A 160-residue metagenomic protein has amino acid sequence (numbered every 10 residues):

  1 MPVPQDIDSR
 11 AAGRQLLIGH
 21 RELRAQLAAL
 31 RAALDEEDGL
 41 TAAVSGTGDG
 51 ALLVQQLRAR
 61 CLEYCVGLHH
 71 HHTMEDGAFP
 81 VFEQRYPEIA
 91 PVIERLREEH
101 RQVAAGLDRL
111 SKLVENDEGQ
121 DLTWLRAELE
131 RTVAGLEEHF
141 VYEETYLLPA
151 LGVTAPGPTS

Functional and structural regions predicted by a protein language model:
M1-S160: Small-residue-biased structural context
